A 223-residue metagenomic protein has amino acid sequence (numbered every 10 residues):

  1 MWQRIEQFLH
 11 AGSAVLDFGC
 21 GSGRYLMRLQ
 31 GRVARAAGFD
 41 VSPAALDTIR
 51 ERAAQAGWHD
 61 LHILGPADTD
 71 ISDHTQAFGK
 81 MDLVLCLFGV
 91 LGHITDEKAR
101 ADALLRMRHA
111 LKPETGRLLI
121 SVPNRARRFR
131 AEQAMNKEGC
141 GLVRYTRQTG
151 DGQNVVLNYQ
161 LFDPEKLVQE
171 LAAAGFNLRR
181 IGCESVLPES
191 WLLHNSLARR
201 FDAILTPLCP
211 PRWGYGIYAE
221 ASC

Functional and structural regions predicted by a protein language model:
M1-A11: Conserved alpha-helix/loop element of class I SAM-dependent methyltransferases that forms part of the SAM/SAH-binding
G19-G21: Class I SAM-dependent methyltransferase "Motif I" SAM/SAH-binding loop
R24, L29-I71: Class I SAM-dependent methyltransferase SAM/SAH-binding core
D82-K98: A short SAM/SAH-binding and catalytic strip from SAM-dependent methyltransferases
A101-E114: A short glycine-rich, Lys/Arg-flanked "PGG" loop and its adjoining helix->strand segment in the class I
R117-V143: Conserved class I S-adenosyl-L-methionine
N158-G175: Short alpha-helix
E165, Q169, R179-C223: A C-terminal cap/extension of S-adenosyl-L-methionine-dependent methyltransferases that defines the acceptor-substrate
